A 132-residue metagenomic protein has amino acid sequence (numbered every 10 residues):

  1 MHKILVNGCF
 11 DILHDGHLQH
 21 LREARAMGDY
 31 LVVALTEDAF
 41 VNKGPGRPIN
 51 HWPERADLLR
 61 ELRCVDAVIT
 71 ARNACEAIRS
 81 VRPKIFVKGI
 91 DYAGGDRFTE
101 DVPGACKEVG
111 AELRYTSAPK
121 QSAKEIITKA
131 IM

Functional and structural regions predicted by a protein language model:
M1-M132: Nucleotidyltransferase catalytic core that binds NTPs
